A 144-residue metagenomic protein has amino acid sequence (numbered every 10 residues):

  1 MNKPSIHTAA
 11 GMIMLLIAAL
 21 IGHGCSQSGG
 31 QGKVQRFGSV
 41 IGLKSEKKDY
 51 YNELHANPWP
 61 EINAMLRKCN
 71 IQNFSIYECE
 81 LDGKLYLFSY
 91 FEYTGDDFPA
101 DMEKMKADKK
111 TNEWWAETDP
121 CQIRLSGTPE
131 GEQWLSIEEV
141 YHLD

Functional and structural regions predicted by a protein language model:
N2-M12: Bacterial N-terminal signal peptides that target proteins for export
I21-G24: C-terminal motif of bacterial Sec signal peptides marking the signal peptidase cleavage site
S26-Q31: Bacterial lipoprotein signal-peptidase II cleavage site
R36-G42: Active-site-flanking beta-strand signature of metal-NTP-handling nucleotidyl enzymes and homologous cyclase-like
K47-Q72: Short amphipathic alpha-helical segments
M65-Q72, E92-L135: An amphipathic, aromatic/His-enriched active-site/gating alpha helix that lines ligand/cofactor pockets
Y77-L81: Short beta-strand micro-motifs enriched in acidic
K84-S89: A generic structural motif
